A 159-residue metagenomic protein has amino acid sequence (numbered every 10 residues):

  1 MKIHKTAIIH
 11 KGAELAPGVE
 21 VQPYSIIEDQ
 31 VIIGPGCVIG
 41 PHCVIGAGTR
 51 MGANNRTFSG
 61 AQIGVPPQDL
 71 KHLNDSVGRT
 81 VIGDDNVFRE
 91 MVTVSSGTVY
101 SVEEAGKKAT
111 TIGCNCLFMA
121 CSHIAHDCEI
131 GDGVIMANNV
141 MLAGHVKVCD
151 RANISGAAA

Functional and structural regions predicted by a protein language model:
K2-A159: Structural signal for interior beta-strand "rungs" in well-ordered beta-sheet cores of soluble enzyme domains
